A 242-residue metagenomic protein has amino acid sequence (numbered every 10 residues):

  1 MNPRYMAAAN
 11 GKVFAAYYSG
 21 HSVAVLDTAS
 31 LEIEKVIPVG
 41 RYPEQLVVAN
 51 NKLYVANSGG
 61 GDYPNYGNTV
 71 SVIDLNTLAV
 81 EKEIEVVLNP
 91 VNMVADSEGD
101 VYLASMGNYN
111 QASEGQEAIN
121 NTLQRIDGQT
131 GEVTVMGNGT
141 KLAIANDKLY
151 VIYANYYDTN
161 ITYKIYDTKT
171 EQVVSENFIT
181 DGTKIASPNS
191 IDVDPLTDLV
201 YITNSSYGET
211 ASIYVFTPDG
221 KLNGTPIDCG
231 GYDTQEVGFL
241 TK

Functional and structural regions predicted by a protein language model:
M1-K242: Predominantly soluble domains enriched in secretory-pathway, periplasmic, or organellar proteins
